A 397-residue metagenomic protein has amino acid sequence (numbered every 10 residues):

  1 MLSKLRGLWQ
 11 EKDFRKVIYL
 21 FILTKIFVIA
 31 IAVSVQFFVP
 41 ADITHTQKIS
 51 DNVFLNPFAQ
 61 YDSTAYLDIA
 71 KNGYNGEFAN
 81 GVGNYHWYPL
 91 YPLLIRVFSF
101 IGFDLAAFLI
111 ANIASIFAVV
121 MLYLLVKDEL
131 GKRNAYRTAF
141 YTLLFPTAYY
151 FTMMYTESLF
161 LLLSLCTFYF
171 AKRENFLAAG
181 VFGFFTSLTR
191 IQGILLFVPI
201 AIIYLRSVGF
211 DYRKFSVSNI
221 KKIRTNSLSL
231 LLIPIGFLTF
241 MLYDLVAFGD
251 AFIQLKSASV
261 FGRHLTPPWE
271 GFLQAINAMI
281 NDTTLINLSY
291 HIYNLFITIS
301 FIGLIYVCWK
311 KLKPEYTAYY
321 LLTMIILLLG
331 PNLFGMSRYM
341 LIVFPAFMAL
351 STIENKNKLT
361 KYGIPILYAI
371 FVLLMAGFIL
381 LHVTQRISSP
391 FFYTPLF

Functional and structural regions predicted by a protein language model:
T24-A41, F58, F185, F197-V307 (+2 more regions): Membrane-lumen/periplasm interface segments of specific transmembrane helices in polyprenyl phosphate-linked
P57-N75, N80-G102, E270-A275: Short hydrophobic/aromatic helix or loop-helix immediately within or flanking a transmembrane segment in polytopic
L93-V97, L109-E129, S300-Y306: Transmembrane-helix motifs of polytopic, lipid-linked glycan transferases
L105-A106, L122-L144, A178, P314-A318: Transmembrane-helix signature of polytopic, membrane-embedded enzymes that assemble or transfer cell-envelope glycans
L130-R133, T167-A178, V208-F210: Membrane-interface transmembrane helices that cradle and orient dolichyl/undecaprenyl
L143, T147, L165-F170, L177-I203 (+2 more regions): Membrane-interface alpha helices of multi-pass inner-membrane proteins
T147, M153-L159, M336: Short acidic/glycine- and proline-prone juxtamembrane loop motifs at membrane-interface regions of multi-pass membrane
V307-L329, Y339: Transmembrane alpha-helix segments characteristic of polytopic inner-membrane glycan-assembly/cell-envelope
